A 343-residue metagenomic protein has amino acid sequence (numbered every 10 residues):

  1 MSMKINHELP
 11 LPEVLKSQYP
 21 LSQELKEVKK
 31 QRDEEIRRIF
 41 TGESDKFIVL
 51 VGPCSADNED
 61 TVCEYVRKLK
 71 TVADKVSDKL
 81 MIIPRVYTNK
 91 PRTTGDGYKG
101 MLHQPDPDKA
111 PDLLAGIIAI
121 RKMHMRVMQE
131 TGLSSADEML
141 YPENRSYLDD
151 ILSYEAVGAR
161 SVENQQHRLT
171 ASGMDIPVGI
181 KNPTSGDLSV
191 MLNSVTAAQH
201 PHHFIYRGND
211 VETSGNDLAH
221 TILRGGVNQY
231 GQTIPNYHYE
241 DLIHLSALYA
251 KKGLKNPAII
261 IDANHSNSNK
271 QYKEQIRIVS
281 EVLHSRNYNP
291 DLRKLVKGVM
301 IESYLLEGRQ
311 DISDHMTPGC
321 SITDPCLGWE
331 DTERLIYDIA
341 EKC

Functional and structural regions predicted by a protein language model:
M1-T41: N- or domain-start disorder-to-order transition segments that initiate the globular core
L11-P20, T213-Y230, M316, C320: Gly-rich Lys/Arg/Thr-decorated short loops/hinges at beta-loop-alpha junctions or inter-strand turns that position
L25-I39, V72-I83, N89, I120: N-terminal beta-rich core of secreted/periplasmic extracellular enzymes
F40-E43, K70-S77, R126-E130, T213 (+2 more regions): Acidic (Asp/Glu)-rich catalytic clusters
I48-T61, D324: Conserved phosphate/anionic-ligand binding catalytic regions in large, soluble enzymes, centered on
G52, I261, G328: Conserved, mostly hydrophobic/aromatic
V66, K79-H244, H265-S266, K270 (+5 more regions): Active-site-facing alpha/beta catalytic cores
Y304-C343: Internal helix-turn-beta structural module
